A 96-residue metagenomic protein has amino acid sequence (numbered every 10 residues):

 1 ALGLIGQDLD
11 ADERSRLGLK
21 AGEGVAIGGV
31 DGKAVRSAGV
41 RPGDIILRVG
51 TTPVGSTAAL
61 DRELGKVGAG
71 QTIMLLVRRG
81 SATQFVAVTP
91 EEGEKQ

Functional and structural regions predicted by a protein language model:
A1-Q96: C-terminal recognition in membrane/secretory proteostasis and scaffolding
